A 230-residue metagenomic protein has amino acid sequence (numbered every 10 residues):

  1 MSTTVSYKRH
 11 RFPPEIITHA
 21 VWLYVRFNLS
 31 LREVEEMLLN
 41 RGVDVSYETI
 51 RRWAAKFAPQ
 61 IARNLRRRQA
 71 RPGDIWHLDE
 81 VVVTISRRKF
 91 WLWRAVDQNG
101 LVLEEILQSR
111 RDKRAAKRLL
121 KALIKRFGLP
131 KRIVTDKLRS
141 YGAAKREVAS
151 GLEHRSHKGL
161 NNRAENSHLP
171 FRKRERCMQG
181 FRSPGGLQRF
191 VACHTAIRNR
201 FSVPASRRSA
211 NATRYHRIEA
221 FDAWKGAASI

Functional and structural regions predicted by a protein language model:
R11, K56, E105-F127: Active-site beta-loop-alpha junctions of metal-dependent nucleic acid enzymes, especially the RNase H-like/DDE
A20, V34, I50, D79 (+7 more regions): Mobile genetic element proteins and their domesticated derivatives, centered on retroelements and DNA transposons
S30-V43: DNA-recognition alpha helix
D44, R52-D74: Short, basic alpha-helical nucleic acid-contact segments in DNA-binding proteins and DNA transaction factors
P72-I85: Two-metal-ion RNase H-like nuclease active-site motif
S86, F90-V102: Short conserved beta-strand segments at catalytic cores or DNA/RNA-binding microdomains of nucleic-acid binding
H157-K173, R182-L187: RNase H-like two-metal-ion nuclease catalytic core shared by retroviral integrases and related mobile-element nucleases
C177, Q188-I230: C-terminal domain-tail junction helix/linker
